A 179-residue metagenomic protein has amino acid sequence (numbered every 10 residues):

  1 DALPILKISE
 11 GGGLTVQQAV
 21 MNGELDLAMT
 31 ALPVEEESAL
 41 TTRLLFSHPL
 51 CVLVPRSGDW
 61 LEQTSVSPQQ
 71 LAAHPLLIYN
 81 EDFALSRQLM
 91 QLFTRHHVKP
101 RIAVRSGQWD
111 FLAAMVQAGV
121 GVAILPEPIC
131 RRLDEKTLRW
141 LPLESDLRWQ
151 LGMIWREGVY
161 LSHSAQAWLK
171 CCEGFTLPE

Functional and structural regions predicted by a protein language model:
A2-E37, K99, R105-Q108: Central regulatory/effector-binding core of bacterial HTH transcription factors
A2-Q18, E81, Q88, P126 (+2 more regions): N-terminal winged-helix
Q17, M21, T42, P68 (+1 more regions): Short hydrophobic/charged patches on amphipathic alpha-helices used for structural packing and interfaces
E37-H48, Q63-T64, D110-G158: Beta-alpha-beta core module
A39-L50, V54-L76: Flexible hinge/capping segments at coil-to-helix
L53-D59, G152-L161: A bilobed periplasmic-binding-protein/Venus flytrap-type ligand-binding module shared by bacterial periplasmic
V54-P55, Y79-N80, I102, L125-P126: Thr-Gly-centered strand-to-loop micro-motif
W60, P75-H96, L161-K170, P178-E179: Secondary-structure junction motif
